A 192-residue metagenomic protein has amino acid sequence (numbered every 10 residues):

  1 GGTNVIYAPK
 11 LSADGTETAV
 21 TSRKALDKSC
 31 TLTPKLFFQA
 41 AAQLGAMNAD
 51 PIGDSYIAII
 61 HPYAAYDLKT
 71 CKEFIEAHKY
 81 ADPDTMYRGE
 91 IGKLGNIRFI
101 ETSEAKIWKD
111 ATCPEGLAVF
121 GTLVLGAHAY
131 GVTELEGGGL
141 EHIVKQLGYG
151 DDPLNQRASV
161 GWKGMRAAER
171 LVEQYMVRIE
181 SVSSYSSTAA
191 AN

Functional and structural regions predicted by a protein language model:
G1-A8: Short, glycine/acidic-rich hinge or "gate" loops at secondary-structure transitions that mediate conformational
A8, D14-Q43, A65-N192: Sequence/fold signature of self-assembling virion shell proteins
G45, D50, Y56-H61: Extended amphipathic alpha-helical segments with heptad-repeat/coiled-coil character used for oligomerization, fusion
